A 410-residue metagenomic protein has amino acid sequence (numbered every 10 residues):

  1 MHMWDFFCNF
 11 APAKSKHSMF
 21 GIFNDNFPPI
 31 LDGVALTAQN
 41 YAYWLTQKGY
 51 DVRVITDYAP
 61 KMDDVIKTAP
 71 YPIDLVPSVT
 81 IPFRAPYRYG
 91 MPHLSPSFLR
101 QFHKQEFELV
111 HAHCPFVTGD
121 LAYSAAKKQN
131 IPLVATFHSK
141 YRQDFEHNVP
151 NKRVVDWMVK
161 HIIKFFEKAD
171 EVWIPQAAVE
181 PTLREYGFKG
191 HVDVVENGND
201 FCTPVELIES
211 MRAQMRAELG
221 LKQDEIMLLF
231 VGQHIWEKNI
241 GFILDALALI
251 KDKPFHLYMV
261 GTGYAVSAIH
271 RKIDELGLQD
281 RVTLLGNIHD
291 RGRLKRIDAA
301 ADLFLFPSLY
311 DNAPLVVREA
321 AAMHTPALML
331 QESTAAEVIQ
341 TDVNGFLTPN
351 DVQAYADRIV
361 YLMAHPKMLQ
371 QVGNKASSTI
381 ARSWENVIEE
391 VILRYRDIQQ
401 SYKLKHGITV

Functional and structural regions predicted by a protein language model:
P12-P77, E385, V410: N-terminal subdomain of nucleotide-sugar transferases
T56, P72-P77, V155, K160-M211: Donor nucleotide-sugar binding/catalytic pocket of nucleotide-sugar-dependent glycosyltransferases
F166, N287, K295-A301: Short alpha-helical donor nucleotide-sugar binding micro-motif in glycosyltransferases
K222-K238, L244-L247: Conserved donor-binding/catalytic core segment of Leloir-type glycosyltransferases
L309: Aromatic "clamp/platform" in nucleotide-sugar-dependent glycosyltransferases that forms part of the donor/acceptor
P326-L330: Short hydrophobic beta-strand element within catalytic cores of glycosyltransferases and related nucleotide-activated
T341-D342, F346-V352, Y361-P366: Conserved acidic donor-binding segment of nucleotide-sugar-dependent glycosyltransferases
A354, Y361, M368-R382: A short, well-ordered alpha-helix in the C-terminal region of glycosyltransferases
